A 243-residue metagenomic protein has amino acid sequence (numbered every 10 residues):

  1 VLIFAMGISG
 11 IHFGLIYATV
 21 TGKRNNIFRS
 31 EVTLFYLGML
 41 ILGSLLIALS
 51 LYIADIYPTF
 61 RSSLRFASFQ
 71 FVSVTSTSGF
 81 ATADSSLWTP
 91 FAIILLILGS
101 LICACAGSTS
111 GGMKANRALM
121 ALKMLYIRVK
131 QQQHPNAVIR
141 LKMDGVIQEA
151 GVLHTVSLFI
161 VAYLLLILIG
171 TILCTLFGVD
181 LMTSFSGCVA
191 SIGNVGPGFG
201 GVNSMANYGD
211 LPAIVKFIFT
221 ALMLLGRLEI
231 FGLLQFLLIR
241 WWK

Functional and structural regions predicted by a protein language model:
V1-K243: Membrane-proximal intracellular helices of multi-pass ion channels
